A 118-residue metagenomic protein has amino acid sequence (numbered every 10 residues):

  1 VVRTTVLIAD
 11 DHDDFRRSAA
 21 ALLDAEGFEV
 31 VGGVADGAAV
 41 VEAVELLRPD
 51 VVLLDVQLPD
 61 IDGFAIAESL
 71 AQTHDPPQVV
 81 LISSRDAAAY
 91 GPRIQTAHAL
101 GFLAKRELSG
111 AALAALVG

Functional and structural regions predicted by a protein language model:
A9-D10, V34, V52: Conserved sequence signature across two-component system core domains
D13-G32: Two-component/phosphorelay signaling modules centered on CheY-like receiver
D36-A39, D62-A65: Acidic catalytic/metal-coordinating carboxylates
E45-L47, S69-P77, A97: Conserved phosphotransfer cores of two-component systems
D55, S83: Active-site residues of response regulator receiver
P59, A87: The feature encodes the CheY-like receiver
G63, I94-G101: As written
S84-D86, L108: Short, conserved "switch-loop" micro-motifs in signal-transduction and mechanochemical regulators
